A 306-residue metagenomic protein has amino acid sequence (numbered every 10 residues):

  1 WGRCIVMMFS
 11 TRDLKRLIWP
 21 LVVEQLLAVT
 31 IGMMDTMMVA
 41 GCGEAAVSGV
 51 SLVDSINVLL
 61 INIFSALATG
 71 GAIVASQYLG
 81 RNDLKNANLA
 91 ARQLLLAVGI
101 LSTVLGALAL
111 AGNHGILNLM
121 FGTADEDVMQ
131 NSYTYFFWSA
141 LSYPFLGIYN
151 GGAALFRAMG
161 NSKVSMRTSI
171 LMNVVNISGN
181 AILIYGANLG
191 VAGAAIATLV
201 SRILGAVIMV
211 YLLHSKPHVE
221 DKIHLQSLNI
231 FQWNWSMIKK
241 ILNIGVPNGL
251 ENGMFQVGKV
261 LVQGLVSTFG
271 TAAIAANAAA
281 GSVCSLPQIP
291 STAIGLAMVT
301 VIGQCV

Functional and structural regions predicted by a protein language model:
W1-L21, A75-S142, G186-V246, I302-V306: Short alpha-helical transmembrane segments in multi-pass integral membrane proteins
D13-S76, N243-V266: Signature of the first transmembrane helix
Q25-L26, N62, S102, G106 (+6 more regions): Residue-level hotspots within the lipid-embedded alpha helices of multi-pass solute transporters
T30-S48, L117-E126, I182-L189, G249 (+2 more regions): Helix-terminus/linker motif at the lipid-water interface of multi-pass membrane proteins
V47-A107, L146-S165, I274-V306: Small-residue-rich hydrophobic transmembrane alpha-helices
D54-N57, L101, L171-N176, A197-G205 (+1 more regions): Transmembrane alpha-helical core residues of multi-pass small-molecule transporters, especially secondary transporters
L59-N62, N176-N180, A206-V210, L286-I289: Hydrophobic transmembrane alpha-helices of multi-pass small-molecule transporters
V98, L155-A181, A192, I196-L199 (+1 more regions): Alpha-helical transmembrane segments of multi-pass membrane transporters/permeases
